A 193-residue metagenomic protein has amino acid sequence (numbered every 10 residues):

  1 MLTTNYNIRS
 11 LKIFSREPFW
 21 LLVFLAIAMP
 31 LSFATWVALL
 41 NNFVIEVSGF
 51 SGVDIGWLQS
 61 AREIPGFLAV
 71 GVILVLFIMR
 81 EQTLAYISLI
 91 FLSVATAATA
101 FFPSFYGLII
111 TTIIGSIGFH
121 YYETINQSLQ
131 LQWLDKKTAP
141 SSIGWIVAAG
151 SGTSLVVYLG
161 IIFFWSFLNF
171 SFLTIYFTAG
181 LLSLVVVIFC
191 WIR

Functional and structural regions predicted by a protein language model:
Y6-G66: Helix-loop boundary and gating motifs at the non-cytosolic
I27, A95, Y106-Y122: Hydrophobic core of transmembrane alpha-helices in multi-pass small-molecule transporters, especially MFS/SLC-type
E46-V47, V70-I78, L155-Y176: Transmembrane alpha-helix termini and helix-breaking/packing motifs in multi-pass membrane transporters
V75-L89: Cytoplasmic membrane-interface "Motif A"-like loop-to-helix N-cap segments of 12-TM Major Facilitator Superfamily
I90-P103: C-terminal ends and interior cores of transmembrane alpha-helices in multi-pass membrane transporters/permeases
Y121-L134: Intracellular juxtamembrane helix-capping segments at the cytosolic ends of symmetry-related transmembrane helices
S141-L159: Glycine-rich segments within core transmembrane alpha-helices of 12-TM secondary carriers
I161-W165, G180-R193: C-terminal membrane-cytosol helix-exit motif in multi-pass small-molecule transporters
